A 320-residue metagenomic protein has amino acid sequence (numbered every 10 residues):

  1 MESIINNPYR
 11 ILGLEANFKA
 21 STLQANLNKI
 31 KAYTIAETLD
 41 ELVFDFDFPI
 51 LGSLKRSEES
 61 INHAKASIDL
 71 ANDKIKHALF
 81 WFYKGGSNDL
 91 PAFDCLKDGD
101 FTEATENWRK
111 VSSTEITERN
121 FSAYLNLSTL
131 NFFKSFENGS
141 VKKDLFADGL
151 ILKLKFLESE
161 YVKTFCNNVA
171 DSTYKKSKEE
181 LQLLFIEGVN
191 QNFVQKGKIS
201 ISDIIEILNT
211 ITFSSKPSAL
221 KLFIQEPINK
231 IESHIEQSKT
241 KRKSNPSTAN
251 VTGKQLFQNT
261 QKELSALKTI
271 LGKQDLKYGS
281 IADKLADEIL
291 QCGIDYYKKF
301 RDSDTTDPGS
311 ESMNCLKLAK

Functional and structural regions predicted by a protein language model:
M1-I50, D73: N-terminal J-domain/J-like co-chaperone modules of DnaJ/Hsp40 proteins
Y9-L12, G52-L54, K74-G86: Conserved "turn/edge" positions that cap or connect secondary-structure elements within repeat/scaffolded domains
F18, I116-E118, K320: Short coil turns that delineate tetratricopeptide repeat
S21-Q24, E58-N62, D89, L290-Q291: Membrane-embedded glycan transfer/ligation machinery that uses polyprenyl lipid-linked sugar donors/oligosaccharides
Y33, S53, S57-A78: Calmodulin-binding IQ motif alpha-helix
H63, S67-A71, D94-K110, G139-I151 (+3 more regions): Helix-turn-helix repeat elements of alpha-solenoid scaffolds
A78-K97, I116-E137, D148-S265, G279-T305: Amphipathic alpha-helical repeat scaffolds of TPR domains
R109-T117: Solenoid-like repeat scaffolds
